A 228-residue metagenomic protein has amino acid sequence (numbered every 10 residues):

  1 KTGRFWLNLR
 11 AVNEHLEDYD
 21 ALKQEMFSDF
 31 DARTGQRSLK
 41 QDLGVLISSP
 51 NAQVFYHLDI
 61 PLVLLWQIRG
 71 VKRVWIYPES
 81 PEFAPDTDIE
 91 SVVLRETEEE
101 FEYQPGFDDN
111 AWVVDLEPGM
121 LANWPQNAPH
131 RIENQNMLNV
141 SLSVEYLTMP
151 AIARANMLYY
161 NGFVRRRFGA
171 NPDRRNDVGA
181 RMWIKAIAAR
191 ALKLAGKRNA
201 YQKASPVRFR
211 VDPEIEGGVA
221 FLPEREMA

Functional and structural regions predicted by a protein language model:
K1-Q41, D59: Signature of the catalytic double-stranded beta-helix
K40, Q53, H57-V63, D109-N110: A short beta-loop-beta micro-motif enriched in histidine and acidic residues
G44-L58, Y77-P81: Conserved short histidine dyad/triad with adjacent acidic residue
P50, I60-P61, A128, L138: A generic "binding-loop/recognition-motif" signal
H57-I60, Q67, Y77, N134-M137: Short glycine/proline-enriched turns and hinge-like loops at secondary-structure junctions
Q67-P129: Double-stranded beta-helix
T87, N136-I152: A short hydrophobic beta-strand segment most commonly corresponding to one strand of the jelly-roll/cupin
V113-D115, T148, A153-A228: Conserved double-stranded beta-helix
